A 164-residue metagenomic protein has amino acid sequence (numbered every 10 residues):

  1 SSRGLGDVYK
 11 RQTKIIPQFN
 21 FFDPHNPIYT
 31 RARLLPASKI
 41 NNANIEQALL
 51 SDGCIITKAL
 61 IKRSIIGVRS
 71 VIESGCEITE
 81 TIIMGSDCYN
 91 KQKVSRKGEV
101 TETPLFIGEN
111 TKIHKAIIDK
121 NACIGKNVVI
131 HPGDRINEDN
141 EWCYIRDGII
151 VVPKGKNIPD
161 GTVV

Functional and structural regions predicted by a protein language model:
S2-V164: Left-handed beta-helix
